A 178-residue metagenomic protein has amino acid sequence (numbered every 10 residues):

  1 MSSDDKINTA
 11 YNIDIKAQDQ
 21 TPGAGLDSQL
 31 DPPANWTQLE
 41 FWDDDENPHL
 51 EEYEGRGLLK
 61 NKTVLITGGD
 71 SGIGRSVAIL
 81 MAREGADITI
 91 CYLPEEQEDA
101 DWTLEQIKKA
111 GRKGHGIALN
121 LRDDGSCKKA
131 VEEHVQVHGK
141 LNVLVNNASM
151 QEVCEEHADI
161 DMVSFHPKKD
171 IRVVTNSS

Functional and structural regions predicted by a protein language model:
M1-K60: Non-catalytic terminal and boundary segments that flank Rossmann-like NAD(P)-dependent oxidoreductase
E54-I90: Canonical Rossmann dinucleotide-binding motif of NAD(H)/NADP(H)-dependent dehydrogenases/reductases, specifically
T63, N142-V143, H166: Conserved catalytic-site loops of classical short-chain dehydrogenases/reductases
T67, L141-S149, R172: Rossmann-fold scaffold of SDR-type NAD(P)-dependent oxidoreductases
A86-W102: Conserved glycine-rich Rossmann-like NAD(P)H-binding loop of the short-chain dehydrogenase/reductase
Q97-E98, I117-E132, M162: The beta1-alpha1 cofactor-binding region of Rossmann-like NAD(H)/NADP(H)-dependent oxidoreductases
R122, I160, P167-S178: Glycine-rich NAD(P)-binding loop of the Rossmann-fold in SDR/ketoreductase-type enzymes
K128, Q136, S149-K168: Conserved mid-core segment of classical short-chain dehydrogenase/reductases
